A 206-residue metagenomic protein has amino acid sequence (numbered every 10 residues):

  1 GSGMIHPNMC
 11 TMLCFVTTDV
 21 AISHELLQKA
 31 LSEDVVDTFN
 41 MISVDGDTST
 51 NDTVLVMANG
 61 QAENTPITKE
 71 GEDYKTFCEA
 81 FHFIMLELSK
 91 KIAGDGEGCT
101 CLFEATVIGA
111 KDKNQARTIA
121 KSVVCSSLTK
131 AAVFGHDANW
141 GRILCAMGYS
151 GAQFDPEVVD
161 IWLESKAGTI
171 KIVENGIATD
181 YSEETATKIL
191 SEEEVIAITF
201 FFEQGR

Functional and structural regions predicted by a protein language model:
G1-R206: A structural signal for small-residue-enriched, beta-sheet-centric alpha/beta enzyme cores and oligomeric scaffold folds
